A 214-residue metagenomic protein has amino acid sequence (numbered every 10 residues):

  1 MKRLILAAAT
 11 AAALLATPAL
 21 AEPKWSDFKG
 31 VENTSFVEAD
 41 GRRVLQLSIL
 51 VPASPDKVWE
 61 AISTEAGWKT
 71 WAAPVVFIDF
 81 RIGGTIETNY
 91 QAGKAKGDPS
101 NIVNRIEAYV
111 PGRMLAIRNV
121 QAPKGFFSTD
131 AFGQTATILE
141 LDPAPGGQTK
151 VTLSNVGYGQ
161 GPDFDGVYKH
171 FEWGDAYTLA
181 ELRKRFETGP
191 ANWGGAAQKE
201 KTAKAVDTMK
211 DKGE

Functional and structural regions predicted by a protein language model:
M1-A8: Bacterial N-terminal signal peptides that target proteins for export
A16-P18: N-terminal signal peptide c-region/cleavage motif recognized by signal peptidases
A21-F77, E214: Hydrophobic ligand-binding cavity/cleft-lining segments
E22-S26, G157-E214: A conserved amphipathic terminal alpha-helix motif
L47-I49, V75-V76, N101-A108, Q134-P143: Hydrophobic/aromatic beta-strand elements that line small-molecule binding cavities or substrate pockets in beta-rich
P52-D56, F80, E107-L115, E140-K150: A short, structured loop/turn motif at beta-sheet edges
A66-N101: Short beta-edge strand/loop motif at the mouth of beta-sheet-based domains
F126-W173: Beta-strand/loop substructures that line and gate deep hydrophobic ligand-binding cavities in soluble
